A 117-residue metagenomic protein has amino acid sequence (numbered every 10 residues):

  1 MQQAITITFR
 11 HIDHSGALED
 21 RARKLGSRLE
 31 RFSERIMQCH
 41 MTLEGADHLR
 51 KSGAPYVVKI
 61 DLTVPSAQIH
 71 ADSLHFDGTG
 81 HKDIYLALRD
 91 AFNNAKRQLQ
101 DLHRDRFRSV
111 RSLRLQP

Functional and structural regions predicted by a protein language model:
M1-P117: N-terminal, polar/charged subdomain of small-to-medium soluble alpha/beta proteins
